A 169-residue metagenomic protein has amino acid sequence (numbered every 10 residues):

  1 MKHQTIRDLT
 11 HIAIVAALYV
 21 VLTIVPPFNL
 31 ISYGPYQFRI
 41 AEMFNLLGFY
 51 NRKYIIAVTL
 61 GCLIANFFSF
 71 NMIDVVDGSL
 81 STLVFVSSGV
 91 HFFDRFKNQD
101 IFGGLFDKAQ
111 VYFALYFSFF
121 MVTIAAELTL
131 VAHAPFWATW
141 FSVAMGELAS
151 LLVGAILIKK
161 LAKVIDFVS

Functional and structural regions predicted by a protein language model:
M1-K53: Hydrophobic transmembrane alpha-helices
L9-A13, K53, A57, D74 (+2 more regions): Small-residue packing motifs within transmembrane alpha-helices
Y19, V58-N66: Small-polar-interrupted transmembrane alpha-helices in polytopic inner-membrane proteins
I24-P35, M43, L63-S79, S87-S169: Membrane-embedded alpha-helical hairpins and interfacial helices in multi-pass inner-membrane proteins
Y50-V58, F119-V122: A generic, lipid-embedded transmembrane alpha helix
